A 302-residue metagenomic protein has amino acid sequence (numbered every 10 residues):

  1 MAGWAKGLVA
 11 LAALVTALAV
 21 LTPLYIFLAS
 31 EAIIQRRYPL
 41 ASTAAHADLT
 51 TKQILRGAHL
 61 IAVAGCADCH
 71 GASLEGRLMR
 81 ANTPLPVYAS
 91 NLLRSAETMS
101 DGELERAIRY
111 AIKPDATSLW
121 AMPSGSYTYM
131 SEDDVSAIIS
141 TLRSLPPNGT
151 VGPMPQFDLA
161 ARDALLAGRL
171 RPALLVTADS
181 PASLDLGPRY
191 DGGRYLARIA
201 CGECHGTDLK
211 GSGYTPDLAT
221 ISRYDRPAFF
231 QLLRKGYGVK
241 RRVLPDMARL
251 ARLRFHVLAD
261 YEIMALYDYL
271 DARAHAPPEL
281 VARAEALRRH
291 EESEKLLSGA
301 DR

Functional and structural regions predicted by a protein language model:
A2-T50, A107, A111-D115, D133-G187 (+2 more regions): Post-cleavage N-terminal segment of exported redox proteins
L40, A44-A47, G71-R106, L119-S131 (+4 more regions): Gly/Gly-Pro-rich "capping" loops immediately C-terminal to redox-active cysteine motifs in periplasmic/lumenal
T50-A72, R80, A167-A173, D185-K210 (+2 more regions): Sequence/structural segment immediately N-terminal to covalent heme-attachment motifs in c-type and related
I54, E132-V135, Y190, D260-I263: Short functional linear motifs
H59-G71, E103-R109, S136-S140, R194-T207 (+4 more regions): C-type cytochrome heme c attachment motif
C69-S73, T150, G238-R242: Proline-centered turn/helix-capping motifs that create local helix->coil transitions or kinks
P114-S118, E203, S212, G238-L244 (+1 more regions): Substrate-binding/catalytic groove segments of enzymes that remodel or degrade extracellular structural polymers
P123, V176-D179, D185-Y190, S212-T215: Flexible glycine/proline-enriched surface loops and loop-helix/loop-strand junctions
